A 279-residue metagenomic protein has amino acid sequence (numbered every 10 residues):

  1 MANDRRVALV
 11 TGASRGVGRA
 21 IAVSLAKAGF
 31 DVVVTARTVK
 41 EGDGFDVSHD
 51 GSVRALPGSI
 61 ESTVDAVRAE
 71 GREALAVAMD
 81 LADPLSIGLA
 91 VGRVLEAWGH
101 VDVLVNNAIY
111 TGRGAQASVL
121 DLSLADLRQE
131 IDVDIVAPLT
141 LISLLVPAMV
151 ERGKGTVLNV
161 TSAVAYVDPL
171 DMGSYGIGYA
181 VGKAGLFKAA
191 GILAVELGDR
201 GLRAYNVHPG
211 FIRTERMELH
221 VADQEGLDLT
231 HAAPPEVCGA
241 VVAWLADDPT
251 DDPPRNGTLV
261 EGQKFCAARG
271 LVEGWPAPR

Functional and structural regions predicted by a protein language model:
N3-D4, E70-L75, R93-N106, G112 (+4 more regions): A glycine-rich helix->loop->beta "capping" turn within Rossmann-like NAD(P)(H)-dependent oxidoreductase domains
S14-R15, T38: Conserved glycine-rich cofactor-binding loop
A28-S62: Conserved glycine-rich Rossmann-like NAD(P)H-binding loop of the short-chain dehydrogenase/reductase
R54-E61, G88, I109-R128, L170-S174 (+1 more regions): Conserved mid-core segment of classical short-chain dehydrogenase/reductases
Y110-T111, D121-L124, T156-D199, F211-I212: Catalytic loop of short-chain dehydrogenase/reductase
I142-S143, G191: A short, exposed helix-loop element centered on a Lys and neighboring polar residues
N206, A222-R279: C-terminal helical subdomain
